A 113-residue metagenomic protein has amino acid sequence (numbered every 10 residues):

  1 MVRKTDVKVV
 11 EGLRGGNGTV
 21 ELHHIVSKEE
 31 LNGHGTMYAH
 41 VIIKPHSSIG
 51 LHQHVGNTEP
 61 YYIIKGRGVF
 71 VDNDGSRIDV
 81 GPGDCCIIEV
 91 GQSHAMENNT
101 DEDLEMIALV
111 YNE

Functional and structural regions predicted by a protein language model:
M1-T36, G50: A short, N-terminal "cap"/entry segment at the start of jelly-roll beta-barrel domains of the cupin/DSBH fold
H24-S27, A39-V55, V90: Conserved short histidine dyad/triad with adjacent acidic residue
H40-V41, P60, I87, D101-E113: A short hydrophobic beta-strand segment most commonly corresponding to one strand of the jelly-roll/cupin
P45-S47, G56-N57, S76, Q92-S93 (+1 more regions): A generic "binding-loop/recognition-motif" signal
L51, F70-V71, I88, H94-D101: Short beta-strand His + acidic residue motifs that chelate non-heme Fe in jelly-roll/DSBH and cupin folds
G56-G68: Glycine- and acidic-residue-biased ligand/ion/polar-headgroup-sensing regions
G75-V90: Short acidic-glycine-tyrosine-enriched beta hairpin
